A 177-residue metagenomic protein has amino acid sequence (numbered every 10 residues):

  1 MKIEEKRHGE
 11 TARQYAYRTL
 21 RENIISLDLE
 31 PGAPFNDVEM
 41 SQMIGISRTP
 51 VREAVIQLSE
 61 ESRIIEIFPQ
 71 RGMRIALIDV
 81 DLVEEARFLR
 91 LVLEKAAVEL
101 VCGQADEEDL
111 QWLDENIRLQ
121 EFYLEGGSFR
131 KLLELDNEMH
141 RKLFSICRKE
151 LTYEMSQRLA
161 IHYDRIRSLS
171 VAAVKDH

Functional and structural regions predicted by a protein language model:
M1-E99, G103, L151: Short linear motifs at protein or domain termini
I25-L29, V98, C102-D106, E125-F129 (+1 more regions): Short, flexible helix-adjacent loops and helix caps
S47-T49, I166-L169: Juxtamembrane helix-loop transition sites at the ends of transmembrane segments in multi-pass membrane proteins
E60-E66, R158-I161, H177: Mobile beta-alpha loop/short-helix "lid" or hinge segments that flank ligand
R87-K95, L110-D114, H177: Hydrophobic faces of stable alpha-helices that mediate helix-helix packing
E107-S168: Conserved amphipathic alpha-helical segments that form helical-bundle/coiled-coil interaction surfaces
V171-H177: Short, intrinsically disordered, charge-balanced linker/junction segments flanking boundaries in proteins
